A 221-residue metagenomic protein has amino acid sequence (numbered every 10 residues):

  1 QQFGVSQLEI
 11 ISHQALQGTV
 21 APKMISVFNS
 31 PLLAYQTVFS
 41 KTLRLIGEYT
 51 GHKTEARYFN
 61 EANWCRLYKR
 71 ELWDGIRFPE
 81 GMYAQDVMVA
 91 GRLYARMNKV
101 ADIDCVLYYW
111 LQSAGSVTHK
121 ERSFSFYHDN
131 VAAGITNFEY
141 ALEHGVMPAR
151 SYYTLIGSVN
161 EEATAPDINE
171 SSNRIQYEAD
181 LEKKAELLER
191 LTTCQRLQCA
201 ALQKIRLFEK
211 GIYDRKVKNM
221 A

Functional and structural regions predicted by a protein language model:
Q1-A101, L111-S125: Donor-binding/catalytic cores of nucleotide-activated saccharide and glycerol-phosphate transferases/polymerases
Q85-D86, S151-L155: Short, conserved alpha-helical segments within structured domains
D104: A cytosolic small-molecule/anion-sensing beta-strand core signal
L107-S113, K120-P148, D167-R190: Catalytic core of nucleotide-sugar-dependent glycosyltransferases
T136-Y153, Q203-K216: Long, charge-rich low-complexity segments
Y153-A165: Amphipathic alpha-helical repeat scaffolds of TPR domains
D167-A221: Membrane-interface aromatic/basic loop that binds lipid-linked glycans or pyrophosphate carriers, typified by
